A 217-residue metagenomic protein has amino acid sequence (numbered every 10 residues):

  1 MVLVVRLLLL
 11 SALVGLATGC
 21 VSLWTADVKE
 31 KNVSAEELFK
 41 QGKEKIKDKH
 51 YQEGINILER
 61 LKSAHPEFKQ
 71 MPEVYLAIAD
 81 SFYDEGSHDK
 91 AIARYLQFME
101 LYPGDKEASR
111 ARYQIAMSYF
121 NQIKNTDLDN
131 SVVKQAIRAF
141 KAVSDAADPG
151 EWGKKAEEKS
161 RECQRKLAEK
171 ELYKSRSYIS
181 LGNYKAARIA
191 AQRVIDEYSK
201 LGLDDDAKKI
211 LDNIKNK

Functional and structural regions predicted by a protein language model:
M1-C20: Sec-dependent bacterial lipoprotein signal peptides
G19-K217: Acidic, polar-rich low-complexity tracts and alpha-helical solenoid repeat scaffolds
